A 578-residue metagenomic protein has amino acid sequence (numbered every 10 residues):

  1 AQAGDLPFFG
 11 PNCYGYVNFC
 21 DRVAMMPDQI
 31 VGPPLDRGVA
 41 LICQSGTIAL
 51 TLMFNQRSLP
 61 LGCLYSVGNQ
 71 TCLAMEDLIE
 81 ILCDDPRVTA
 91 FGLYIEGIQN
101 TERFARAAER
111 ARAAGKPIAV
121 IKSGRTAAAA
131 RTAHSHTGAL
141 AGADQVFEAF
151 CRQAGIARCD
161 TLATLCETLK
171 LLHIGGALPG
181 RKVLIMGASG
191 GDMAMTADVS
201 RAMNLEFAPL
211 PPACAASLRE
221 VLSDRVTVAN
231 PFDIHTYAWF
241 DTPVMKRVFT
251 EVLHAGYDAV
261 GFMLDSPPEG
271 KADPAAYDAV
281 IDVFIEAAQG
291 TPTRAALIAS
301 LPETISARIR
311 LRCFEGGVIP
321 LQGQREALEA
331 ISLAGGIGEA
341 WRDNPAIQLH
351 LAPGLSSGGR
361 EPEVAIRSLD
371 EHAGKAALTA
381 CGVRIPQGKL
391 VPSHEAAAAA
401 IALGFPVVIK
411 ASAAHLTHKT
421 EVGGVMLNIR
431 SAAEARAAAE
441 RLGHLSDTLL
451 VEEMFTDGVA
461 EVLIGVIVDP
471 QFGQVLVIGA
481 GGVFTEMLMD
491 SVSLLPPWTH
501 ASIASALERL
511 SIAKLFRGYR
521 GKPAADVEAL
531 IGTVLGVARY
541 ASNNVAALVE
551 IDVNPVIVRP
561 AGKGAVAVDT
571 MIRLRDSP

Functional and structural regions predicted by a protein language model:
A1-P578: Catalytic-core regions of core metabolic enzymes, especially those transforming organic acids/acyl-group intermediates
